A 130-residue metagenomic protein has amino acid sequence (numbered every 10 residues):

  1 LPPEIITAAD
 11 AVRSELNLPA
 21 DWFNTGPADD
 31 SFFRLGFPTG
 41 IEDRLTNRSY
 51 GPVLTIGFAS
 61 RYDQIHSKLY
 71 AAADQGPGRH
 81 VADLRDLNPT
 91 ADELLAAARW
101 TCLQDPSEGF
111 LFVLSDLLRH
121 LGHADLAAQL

Functional and structural regions predicted by a protein language model:
L1-L130: Compositionally biased terminal segments of proteins
